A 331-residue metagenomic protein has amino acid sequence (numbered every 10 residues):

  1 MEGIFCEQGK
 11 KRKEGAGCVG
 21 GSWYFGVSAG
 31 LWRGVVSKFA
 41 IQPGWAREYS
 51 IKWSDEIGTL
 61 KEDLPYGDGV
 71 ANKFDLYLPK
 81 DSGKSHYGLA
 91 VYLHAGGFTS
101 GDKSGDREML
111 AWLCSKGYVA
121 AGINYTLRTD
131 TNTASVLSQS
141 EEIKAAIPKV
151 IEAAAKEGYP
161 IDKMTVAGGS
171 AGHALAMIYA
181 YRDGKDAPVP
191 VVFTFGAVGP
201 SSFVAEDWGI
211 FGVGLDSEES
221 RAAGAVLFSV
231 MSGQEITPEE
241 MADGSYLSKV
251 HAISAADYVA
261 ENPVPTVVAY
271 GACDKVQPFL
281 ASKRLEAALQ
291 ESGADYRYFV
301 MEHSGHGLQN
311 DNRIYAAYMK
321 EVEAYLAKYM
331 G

Functional and structural regions predicted by a protein language model:
M1-K13: N-terminal Lys/Arg-rich, disordered targeting/topogenic segments
K10-G331: Alpha/beta-hydrolase superfamily serine-hydrolase fold, recognizing
